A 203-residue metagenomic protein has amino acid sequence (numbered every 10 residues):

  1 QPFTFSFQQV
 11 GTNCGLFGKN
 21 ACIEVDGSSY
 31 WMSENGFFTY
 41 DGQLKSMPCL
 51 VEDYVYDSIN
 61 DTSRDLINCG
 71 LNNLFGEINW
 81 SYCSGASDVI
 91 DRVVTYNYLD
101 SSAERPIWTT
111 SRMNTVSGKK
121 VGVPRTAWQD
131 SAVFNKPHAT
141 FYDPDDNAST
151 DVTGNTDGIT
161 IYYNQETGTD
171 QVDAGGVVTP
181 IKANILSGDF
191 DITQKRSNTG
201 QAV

Functional and structural regions predicted by a protein language model:
Q1-G11: Surface-exposed extracellular loop regions of Gram-negative outer-membrane beta-barrel proteins
G11-S28, E34-V203: Beta-sheet repeat architectures centered on beta-propellers
